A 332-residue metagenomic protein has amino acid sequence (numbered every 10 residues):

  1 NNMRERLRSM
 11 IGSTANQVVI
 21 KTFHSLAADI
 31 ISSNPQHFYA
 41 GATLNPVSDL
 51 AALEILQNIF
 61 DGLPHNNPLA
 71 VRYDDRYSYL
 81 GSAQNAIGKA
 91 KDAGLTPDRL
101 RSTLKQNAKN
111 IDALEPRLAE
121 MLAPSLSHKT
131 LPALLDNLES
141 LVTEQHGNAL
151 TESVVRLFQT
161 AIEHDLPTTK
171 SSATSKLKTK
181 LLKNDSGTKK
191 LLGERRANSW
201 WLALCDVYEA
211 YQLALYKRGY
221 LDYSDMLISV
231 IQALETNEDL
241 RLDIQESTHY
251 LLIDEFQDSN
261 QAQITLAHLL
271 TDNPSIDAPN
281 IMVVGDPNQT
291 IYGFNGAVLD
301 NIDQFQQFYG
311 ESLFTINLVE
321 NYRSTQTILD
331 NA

Functional and structural regions predicted by a protein language model:
N1, V19, V47-A52, K109 (+5 more regions): Conserved helicase NTPase motor core
N2-L122, D300-D303: Conserved P-loop NTPase-based nucleic-acid remodeling module centered on helicase motor cores
S13-N16, Y73-D74, D243-Q245, I276-A278 (+1 more regions): Short helix-terminating capping/connector loops at secondary-structure junctions
L26, N67, P279, F308-G310: ATPase/helicase motor core of nucleic-acid motors
P35-Q36, M282-D286, Q307-S312: Short acidic (Asp/Glu) and glycine-rich catalytic loops that position anionic groups and cofactors
N66-A83, L313-A332: Coupling/hinge elements of helicase-like and P-loop NTPase modules
S175-L181: Short, charge-rich amphipathic alpha-helices with coiled-coil/heptad character
